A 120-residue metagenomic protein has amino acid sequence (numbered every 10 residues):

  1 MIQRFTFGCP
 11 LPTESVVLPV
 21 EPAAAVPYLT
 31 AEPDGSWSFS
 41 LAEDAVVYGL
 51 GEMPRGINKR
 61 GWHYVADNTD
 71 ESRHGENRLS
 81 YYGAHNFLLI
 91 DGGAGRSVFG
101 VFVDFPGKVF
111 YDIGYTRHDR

Functional and structural regions predicted by a protein language model:
M1-R120: Catalytic and substrate-binding clefts that recognize carbohydrates or anionic sugar/phosphate headgroups
